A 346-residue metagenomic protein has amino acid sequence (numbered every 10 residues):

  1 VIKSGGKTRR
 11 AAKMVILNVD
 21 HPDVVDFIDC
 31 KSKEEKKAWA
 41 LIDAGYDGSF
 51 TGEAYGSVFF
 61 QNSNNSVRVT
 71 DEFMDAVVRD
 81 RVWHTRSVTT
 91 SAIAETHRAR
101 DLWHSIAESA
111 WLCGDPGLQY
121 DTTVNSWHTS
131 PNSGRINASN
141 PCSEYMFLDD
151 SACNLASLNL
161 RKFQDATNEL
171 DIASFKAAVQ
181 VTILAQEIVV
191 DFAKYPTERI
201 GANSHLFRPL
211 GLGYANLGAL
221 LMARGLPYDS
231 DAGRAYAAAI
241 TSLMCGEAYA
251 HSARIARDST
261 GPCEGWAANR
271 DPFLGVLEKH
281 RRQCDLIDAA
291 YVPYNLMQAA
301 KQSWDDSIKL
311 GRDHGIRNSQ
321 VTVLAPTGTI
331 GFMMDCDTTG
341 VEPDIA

Functional and structural regions predicted by a protein language model:
V1-A177, D191-N203, A248-Y291, M297-A299 (+2 more regions): Active-site cavity-forming subdomains of large catalytic enzyme subunits
G6, G311-H314, V321-L324: Replace "in large, NTP-powered and nucleic-acid-processing enzymes" with "in large, NTP-powered factors and other
R10-V15, A223-A232: Glycine-rich phosphate/pyrophosphate-binding loops and their adjacent beta-strand/loop elements at enzyme active sites
D165, S319, I330-M333, D337-A346: Gly/Pro-rich active-site capping loops and adjacent beta-alpha segments that organize cofactor/substrate pockets
I183-V190, N203-G225: Core structural elements
T197-S204, P227-A235: Short, surface-exposed loop/turn segments at secondary-structure junctions
D231-Y249: Short secondary-structure subsegments characteristic of cysteine-rich extracellular domains
